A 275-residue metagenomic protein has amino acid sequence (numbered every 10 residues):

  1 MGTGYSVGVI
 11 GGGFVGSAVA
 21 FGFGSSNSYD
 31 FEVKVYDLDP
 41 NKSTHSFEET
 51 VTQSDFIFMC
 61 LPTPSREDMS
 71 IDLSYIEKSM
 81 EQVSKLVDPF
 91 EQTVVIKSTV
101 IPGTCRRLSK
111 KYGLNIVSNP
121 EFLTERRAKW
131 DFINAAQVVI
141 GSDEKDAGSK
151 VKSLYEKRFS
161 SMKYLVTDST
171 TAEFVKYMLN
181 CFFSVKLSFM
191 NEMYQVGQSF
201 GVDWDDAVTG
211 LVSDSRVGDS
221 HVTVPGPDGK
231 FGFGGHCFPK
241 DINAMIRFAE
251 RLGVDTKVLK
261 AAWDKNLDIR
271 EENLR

Functional and structural regions predicted by a protein language model:
M1-T52, F56: NAD(P)+-binding Rossmann beta1-loop-alpha1 motif at the extreme N-terminus of oxidoreductases
Y29, L86, R107-N119, T124 (+4 more regions): Internal alpha-helical scaffold of NAD(P)-dependent oxidoreductase catalytic cores
F56, S65-R127: Rossmann-like NAD(P)(H) cofactor-binding subdomain of soluble oxidoreductases
L61-P62: Conserved NAD(P)H cofactor-binding loop of Rossmann-fold oxidoreductase domains
C237-R275: C-terminal active-site/capping subdomain that shapes the small-molecule cofactor and substrate pocket of enzyme
